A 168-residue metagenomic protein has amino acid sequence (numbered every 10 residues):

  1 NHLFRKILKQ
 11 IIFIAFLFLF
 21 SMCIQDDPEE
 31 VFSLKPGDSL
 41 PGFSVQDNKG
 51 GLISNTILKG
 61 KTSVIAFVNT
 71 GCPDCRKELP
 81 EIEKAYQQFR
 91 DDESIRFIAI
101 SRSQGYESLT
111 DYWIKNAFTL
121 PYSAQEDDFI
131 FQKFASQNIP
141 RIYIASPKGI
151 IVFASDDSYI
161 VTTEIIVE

Functional and structural regions predicted by a protein language model:
F16-I24: Hydrophobic h-region of N-terminal signal peptides that target proteins for export in Gram-negative bacteria
C23-G42: N-proximal helix/coil linker or "cap" segments that precede and/or mark the start of modular domains
S44-S63: A short beta-strand-turn-helix
K61-S63, V68-G71, N138: Short pre-active-site segment immediately N-terminal to redox-active cysteine/selenocysteine motifs in thiol-based
K61-T62, L79-I100, I114: Conserved helix-turn-beta segment immediately C-terminal to the redox Cys motif in thioredoxin-like folds
F67-E81: Conserved redox-active cysteine motifs that mediate thiol-disulfide chemistry, especially di-cysteine Cys-X(1-2)-Cys
I98, T110-K148: Short, internal strand/loop/helix patches that form the active-site neighborhood or redox-interaction surface
I144-E168: Thiol-/selenol-based redox modules, centered on thioredoxin-like and closely related oxidoreductase domains
